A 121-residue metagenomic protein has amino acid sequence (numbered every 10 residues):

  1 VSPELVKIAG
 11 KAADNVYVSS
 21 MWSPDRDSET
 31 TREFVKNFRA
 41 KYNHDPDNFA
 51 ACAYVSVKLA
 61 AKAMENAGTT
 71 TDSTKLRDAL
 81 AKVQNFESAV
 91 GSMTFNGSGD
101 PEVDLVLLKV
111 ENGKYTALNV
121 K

Functional and structural regions predicted by a protein language model:
V1-K121: Extracytosolic ligand-binding ectodomains
